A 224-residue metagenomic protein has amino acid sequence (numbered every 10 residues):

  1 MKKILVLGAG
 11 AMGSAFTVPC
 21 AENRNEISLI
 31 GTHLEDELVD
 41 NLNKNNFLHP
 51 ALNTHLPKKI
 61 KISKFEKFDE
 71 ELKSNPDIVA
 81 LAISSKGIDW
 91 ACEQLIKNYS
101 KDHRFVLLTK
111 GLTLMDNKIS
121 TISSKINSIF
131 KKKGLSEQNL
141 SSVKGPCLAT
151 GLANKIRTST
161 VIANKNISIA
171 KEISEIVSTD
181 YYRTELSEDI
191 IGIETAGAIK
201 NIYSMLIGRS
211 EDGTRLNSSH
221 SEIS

Functional and structural regions predicted by a protein language model:
M1-T54, I60-F65, S74, M115: NAD(P)+-binding Rossmann beta1-loop-alpha1 motif at the extreme N-terminus of oxidoreductases
K2, H103, T158: Nucleotide donor/acceptor-binding cores
G8, G31, T109, K144 (+1 more regions): Short beta-strand/turn micro-motifs composed of small residues that flank or help shape donor/cofactor-binding pockets
L52-K64, L135-N139, D180-Y182: A short helix-to-beta-strand connector/capping loop
K59, F68, K73-N154: Rossmann-like NAD(P)(H) cofactor-binding subdomain of soluble oxidoreductases
N98, K132-N139, R157-E211: Internal alpha-helical scaffold of NAD(P)-dependent oxidoreductase catalytic cores
E211-S218: Conserved small/polar residues in nucleotide/adenosyl-binding loops
